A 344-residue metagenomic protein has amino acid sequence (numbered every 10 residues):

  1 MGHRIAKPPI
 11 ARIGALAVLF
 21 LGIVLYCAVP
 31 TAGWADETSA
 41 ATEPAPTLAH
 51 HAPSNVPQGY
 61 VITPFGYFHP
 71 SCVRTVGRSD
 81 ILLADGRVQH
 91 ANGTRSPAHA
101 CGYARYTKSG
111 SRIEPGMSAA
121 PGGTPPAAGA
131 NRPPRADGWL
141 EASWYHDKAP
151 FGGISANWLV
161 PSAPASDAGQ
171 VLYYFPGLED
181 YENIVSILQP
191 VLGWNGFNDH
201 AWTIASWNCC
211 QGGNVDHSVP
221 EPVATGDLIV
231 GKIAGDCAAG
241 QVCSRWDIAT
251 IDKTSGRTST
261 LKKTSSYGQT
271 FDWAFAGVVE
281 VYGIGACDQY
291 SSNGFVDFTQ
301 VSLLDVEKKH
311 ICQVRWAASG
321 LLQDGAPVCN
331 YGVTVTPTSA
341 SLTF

Functional and structural regions predicted by a protein language model:
M1-A11: N-terminal secretory signal peptides that target proteins for export/translocation
G2, V29, A49-H50: Intrinsically disordered, low-complexity cationic segments
I10, A28-V29: Intrinsic disorder/low-complexity segments
A15-A28: Bacterial N-terminal signal peptides
G22, T31-G33, T38: Cleavable N-terminal signal peptides
D36-F344: Exposed, interaction-prone regions of secreted/extracellular proteins
